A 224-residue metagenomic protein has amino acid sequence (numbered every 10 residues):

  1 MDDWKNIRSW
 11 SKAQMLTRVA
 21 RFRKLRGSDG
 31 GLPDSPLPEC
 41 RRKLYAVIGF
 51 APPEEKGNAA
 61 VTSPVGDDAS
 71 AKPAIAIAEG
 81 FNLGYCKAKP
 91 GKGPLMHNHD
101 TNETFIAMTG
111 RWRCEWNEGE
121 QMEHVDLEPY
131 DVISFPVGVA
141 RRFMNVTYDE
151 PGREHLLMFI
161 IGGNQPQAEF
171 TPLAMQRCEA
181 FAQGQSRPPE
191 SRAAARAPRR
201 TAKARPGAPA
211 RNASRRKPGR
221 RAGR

Functional and structural regions predicted by a protein language model:
M1-E79, P189-R211, R215-R224: A short, N-terminal "cap"/entry segment at the start of jelly-roll beta-barrel domains of the cupin/DSBH fold
P64-A69, N82-H99: Conserved short histidine dyad/triad with adjacent acidic residue
K72-A76, P94-H99, W116, H124-D126 (+1 more regions): Short histidine-centered beta-strand/loop micro-motifs that create catalytic or ligand/metal-coordination sites
K92-L95, R113, D131-I133, V137-M144: Histidine-centered metal-chelating micro-motifs
T101-R113, E118: Glycine- and acidic-residue-biased ligand/ion/polar-headgroup-sensing regions
T104-I106, D131-F135, D149-E169: A short hydrophobic beta-strand segment most commonly corresponding to one strand of the jelly-roll/cupin
E118-P136: Short acidic-glycine-tyrosine-enriched beta hairpin
E154-K203: Intrinsically disordered, low-complexity, charge-dense segments enriched in Lys/Arg and Glu/Asp interspersed
